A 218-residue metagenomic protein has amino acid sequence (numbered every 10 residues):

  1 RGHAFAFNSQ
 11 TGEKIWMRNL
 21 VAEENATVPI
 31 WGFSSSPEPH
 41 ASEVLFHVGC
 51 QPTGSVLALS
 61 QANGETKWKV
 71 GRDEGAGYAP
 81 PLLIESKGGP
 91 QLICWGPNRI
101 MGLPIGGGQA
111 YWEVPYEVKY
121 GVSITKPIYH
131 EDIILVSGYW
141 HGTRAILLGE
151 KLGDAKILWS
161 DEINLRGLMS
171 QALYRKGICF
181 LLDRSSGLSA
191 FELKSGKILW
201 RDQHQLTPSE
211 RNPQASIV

Functional and structural regions predicted by a protein language model:
R1-V218: Noncatalytic, solvent-exposed loop/strand surfaces of beta-propeller-type extracellular/periplasmic domains
